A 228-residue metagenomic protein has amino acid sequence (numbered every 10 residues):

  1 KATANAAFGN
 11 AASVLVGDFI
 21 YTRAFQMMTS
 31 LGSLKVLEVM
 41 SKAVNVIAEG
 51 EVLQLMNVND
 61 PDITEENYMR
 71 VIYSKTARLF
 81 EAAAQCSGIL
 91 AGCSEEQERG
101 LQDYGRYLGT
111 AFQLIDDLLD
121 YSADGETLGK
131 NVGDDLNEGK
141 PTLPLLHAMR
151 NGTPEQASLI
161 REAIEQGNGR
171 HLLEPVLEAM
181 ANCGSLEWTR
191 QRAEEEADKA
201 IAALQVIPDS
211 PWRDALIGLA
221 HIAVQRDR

Functional and structural regions predicted by a protein language model:
K1-R228: All-alpha prenyltransferase/terpene-synthase fold signal
